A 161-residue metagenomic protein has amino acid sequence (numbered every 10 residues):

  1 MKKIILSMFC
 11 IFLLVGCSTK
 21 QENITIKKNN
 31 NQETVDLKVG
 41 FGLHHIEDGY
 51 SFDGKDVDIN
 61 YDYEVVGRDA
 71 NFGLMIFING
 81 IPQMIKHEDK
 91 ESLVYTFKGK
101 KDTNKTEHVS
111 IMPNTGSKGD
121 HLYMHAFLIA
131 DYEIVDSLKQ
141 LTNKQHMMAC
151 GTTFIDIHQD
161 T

Functional and structural regions predicted by a protein language model:
L13-G16: C-terminal motif of bacterial Sec signal peptides marking the signal peptidase cleavage site
S18-K20: Bacterial signal peptide processing site
T25-F52: N-terminal edge beta-strand
D58-V66: Short edge beta-strand/loop segments characteristic of extracellular beta-sandwich folds
I81-T96: Short beta-strand and strand-turn-strand segments in soluble, beta-rich domains
G99, E107-S117: Short, hydrophobic beta-strand segments
T115-H125, V135: Short glycine/proline/serine/threonine-rich loop/turn segments at secondary-structure transition edges
V135-T161: Short beta-strand elements
